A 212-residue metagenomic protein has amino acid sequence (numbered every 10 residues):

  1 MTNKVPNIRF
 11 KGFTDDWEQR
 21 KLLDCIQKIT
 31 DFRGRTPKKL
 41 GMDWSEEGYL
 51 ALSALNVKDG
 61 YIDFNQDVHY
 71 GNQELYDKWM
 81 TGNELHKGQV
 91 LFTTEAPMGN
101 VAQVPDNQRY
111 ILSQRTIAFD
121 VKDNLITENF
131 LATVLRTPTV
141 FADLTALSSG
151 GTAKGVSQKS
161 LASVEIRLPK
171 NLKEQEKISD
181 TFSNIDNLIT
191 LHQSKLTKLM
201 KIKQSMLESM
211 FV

Functional and structural regions predicted by a protein language model:
M1-E18, S194-V212: Short amphipathic coiled-coil heptad-repeat segments
T2-P6, S45-E46, T94, Y110-I117 (+1 more regions): A short glycine-rich beta-alpha junction/loop motif
P6, D24, E176-L188, H192-K195: Extracellular/lumenal glycan-associated surfaces
R9-G34: Non-catalytic DNA-recognition/assembly elements of restriction-modification systems
K11-D16, A118-E128, A146, S160-E176 (+1 more regions): Proline-centric
L23-Q27, K39-Y76, F119: DNA target-recognition patches
S53-A54, D67-P138: A short beta-sheet element
T81, E128-P169: Secondary-structure capping and domain/repeat boundary segments
